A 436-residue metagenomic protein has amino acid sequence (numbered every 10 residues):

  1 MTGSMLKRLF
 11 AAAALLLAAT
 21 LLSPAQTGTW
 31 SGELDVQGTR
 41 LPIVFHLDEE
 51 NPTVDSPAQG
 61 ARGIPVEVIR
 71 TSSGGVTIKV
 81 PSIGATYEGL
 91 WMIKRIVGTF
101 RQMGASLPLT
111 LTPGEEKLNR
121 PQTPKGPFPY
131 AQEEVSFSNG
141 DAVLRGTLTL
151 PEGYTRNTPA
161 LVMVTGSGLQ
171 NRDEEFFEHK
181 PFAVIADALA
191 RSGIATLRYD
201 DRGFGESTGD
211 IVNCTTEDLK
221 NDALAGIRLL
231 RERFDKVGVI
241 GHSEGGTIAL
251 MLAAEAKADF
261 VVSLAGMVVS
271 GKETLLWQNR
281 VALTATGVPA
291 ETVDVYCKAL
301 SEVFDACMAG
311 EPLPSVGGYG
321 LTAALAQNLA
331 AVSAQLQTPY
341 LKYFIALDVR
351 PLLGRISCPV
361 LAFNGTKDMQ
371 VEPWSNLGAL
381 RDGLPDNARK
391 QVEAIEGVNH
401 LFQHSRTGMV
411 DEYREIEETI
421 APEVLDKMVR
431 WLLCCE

Functional and structural regions predicted by a protein language model:
Q26-W91, V97-Q102, Q122: Central antiparallel beta-sheet cores of small beta-barrel/beta-sandwich binding domains
E116-R156: N-terminal cap/lid segment of alpha/beta-hydrolase-fold proteins
G153-N157, L161-A188: Short, surface-exposed "cap/lid" segments of acyl-processing enzymes
V184-E206: Conserved alpha/beta-hydrolase
N213-E232: Alpha/beta-hydrolase active-site loop
L264-R355: Accessory cap/linker subdomain of secreted extracellular hydrolases
I356, A362-N364: Short beta-strand/loop motif that positions the catalytic acidic residue of the alpha/beta-hydrolase fold
M369-S375: Conserved alpha/beta-hydrolase "acid-adjacent" motif
